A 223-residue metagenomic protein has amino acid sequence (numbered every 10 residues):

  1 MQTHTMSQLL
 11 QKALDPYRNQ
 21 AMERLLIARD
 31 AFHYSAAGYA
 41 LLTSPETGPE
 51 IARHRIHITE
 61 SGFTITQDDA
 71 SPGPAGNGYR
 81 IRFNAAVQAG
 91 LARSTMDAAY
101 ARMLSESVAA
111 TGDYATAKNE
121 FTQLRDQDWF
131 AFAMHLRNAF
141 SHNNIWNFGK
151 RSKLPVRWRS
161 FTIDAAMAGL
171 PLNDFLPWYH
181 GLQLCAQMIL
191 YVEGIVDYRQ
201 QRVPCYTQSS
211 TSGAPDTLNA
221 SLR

Functional and structural regions predicted by a protein language model:
M1-T5, L9-A21, R29-F32: Intrinsically disordered, low-complexity, repeat-rich regions that form long N- or C-terminal tails or large
H4, H33, H54-H57, H135 (+2 more regions): Histidine (H) residue identity feature
K12, K118, K150-K153, R159: Context-gated lysine
N19, N77, N84, N119 (+4 more regions): Detector for Asparagine
N19-Q20, R24-E46, R93-Y114, P155-R223: Amphipathic, Lys/Arg-enriched alpha-helical patches that create a basic surface for binding polyanionic ligands
I27-L124: Short, contiguous, well-structured surface segments enriched in hydrophobic/aromatic residues
Q127-R151: Histidine-centered, metal-coordinating catalytic motifs and their short helical/loop contexts
